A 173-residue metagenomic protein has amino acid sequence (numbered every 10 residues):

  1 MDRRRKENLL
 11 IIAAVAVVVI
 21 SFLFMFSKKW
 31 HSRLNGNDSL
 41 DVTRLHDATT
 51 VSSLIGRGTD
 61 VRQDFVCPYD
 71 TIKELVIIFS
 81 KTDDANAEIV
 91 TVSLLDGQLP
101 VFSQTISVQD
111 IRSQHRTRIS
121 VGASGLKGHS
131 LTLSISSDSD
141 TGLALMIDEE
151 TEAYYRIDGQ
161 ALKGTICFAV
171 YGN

Functional and structural regions predicted by a protein language model:
D2-L99, Q109-S130, S136-N173: Beta-sheet-rich sandwich/jelly-roll-like modules and their strand-loop junctions
Q104-I106: Short hydrophobic alpha-helix segments
